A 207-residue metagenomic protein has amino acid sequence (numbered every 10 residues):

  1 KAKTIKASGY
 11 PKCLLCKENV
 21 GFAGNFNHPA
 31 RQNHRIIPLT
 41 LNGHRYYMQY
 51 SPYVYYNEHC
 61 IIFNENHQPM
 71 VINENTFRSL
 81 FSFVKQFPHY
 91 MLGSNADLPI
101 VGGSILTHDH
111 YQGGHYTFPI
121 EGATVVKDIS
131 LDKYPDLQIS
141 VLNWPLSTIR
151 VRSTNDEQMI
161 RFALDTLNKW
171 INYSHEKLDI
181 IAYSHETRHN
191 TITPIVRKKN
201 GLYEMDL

Functional and structural regions predicted by a protein language model:
K1-I62, N66-M70, N143-P145, I160 (+1 more regions): Active-site microenvironments that recognize anionic phosphate/pyrophosphate groups
F22, F26, F63, F77 (+5 more regions): Phenylalanine-focused residue identity feature
N33-R35, H67-L92: Helical scaffold of the NTase/Pol beta-like nucleotidyltransferase catalytic core
I36-P38, Q49-S51, S82, V101-G103 (+1 more regions): A generic local secondary-structure boundary/capping motif
Y46-S51, T76-V84, S130-L137: Structured alpha-helical segments in the cores of large, soluble enzyme domains
C60, S104-T107: Short glycine/proline-enriched turns and hinge-like loops at secondary-structure junctions
V71, M91-L92, L98-S104, H115-L207: Conserved His + Asp/Glu catalytic blocks
